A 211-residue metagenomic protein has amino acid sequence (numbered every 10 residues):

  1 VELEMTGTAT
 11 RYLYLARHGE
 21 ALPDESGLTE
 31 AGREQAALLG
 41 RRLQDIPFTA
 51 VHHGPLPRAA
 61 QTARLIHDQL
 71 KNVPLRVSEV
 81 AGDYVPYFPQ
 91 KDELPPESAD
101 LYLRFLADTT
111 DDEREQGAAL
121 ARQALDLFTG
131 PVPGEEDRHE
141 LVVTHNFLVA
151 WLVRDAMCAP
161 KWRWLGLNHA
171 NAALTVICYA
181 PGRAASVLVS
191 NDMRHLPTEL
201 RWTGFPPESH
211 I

Functional and structural regions predicted by a protein language model:
V1-R11, N72, D83-L94, E136-R138 (+1 more regions): Acidic, low-complexity terminal tails and accessory targeting/binding regions of phosphate-metabolizing enzymes
L3-V77, T109, E113-R114: Active-site-proximal alpha-helix that buttresses catalytic centers in soluble enzyme cores
L13, G134-F147: Generic beta-sheet signal
G19, N146, M193: Active-site metal-binding loops of divalent metal-dependent hydrolases
L22-S26, I66-F128, H210-I211: Phosphate-handling substructures
D45-P47, F128-R138: Glycine-rich phosphate-binding loop signature in dinucleotide/nucleotide-binding domains
L65, W151, D155: Active-site signature of alpha/beta-hydrolase-fold catalytic machinery across serine- and Asp/Cys-nucleophile hydrolases
F147-A150, S186: GST superfamily/GST-like fold recognition
